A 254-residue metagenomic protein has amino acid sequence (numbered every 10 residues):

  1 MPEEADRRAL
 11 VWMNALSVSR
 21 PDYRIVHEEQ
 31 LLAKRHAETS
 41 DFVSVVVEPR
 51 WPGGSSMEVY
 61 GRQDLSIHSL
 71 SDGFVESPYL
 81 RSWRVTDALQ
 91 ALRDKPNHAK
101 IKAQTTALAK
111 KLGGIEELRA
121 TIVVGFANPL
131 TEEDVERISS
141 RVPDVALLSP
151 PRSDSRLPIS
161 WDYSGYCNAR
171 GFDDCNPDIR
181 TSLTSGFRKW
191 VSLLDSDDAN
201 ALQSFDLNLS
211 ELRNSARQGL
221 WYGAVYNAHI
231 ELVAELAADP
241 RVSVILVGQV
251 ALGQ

Functional and structural regions predicted by a protein language model:
M1-V225, H229, A234, S243-Q254: Loop-rich non-cytosolic ectodomains and luminal regions
